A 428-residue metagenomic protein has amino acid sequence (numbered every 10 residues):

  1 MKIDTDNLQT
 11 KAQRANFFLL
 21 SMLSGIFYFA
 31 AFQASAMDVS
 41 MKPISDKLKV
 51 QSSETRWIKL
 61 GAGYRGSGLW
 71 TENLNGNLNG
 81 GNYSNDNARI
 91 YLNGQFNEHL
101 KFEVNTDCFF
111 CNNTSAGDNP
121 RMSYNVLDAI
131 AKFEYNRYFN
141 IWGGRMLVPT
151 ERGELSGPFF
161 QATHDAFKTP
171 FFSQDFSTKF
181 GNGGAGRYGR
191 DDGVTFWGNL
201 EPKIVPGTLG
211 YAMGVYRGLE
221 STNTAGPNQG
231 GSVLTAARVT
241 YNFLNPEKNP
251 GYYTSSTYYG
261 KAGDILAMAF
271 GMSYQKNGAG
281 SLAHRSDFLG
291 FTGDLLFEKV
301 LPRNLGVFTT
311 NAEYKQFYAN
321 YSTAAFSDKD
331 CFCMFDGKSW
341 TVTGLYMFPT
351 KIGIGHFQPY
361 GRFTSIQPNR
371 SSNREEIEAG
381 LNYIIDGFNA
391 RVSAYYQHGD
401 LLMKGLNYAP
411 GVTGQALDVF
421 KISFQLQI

Functional and structural regions predicted by a protein language model:
K2-D4, L8, F17, L23-R65 (+1 more regions): N-terminal periplasmic/intermembrane-space "pro-region" immediately following the signal or transit peptide
K2-D6, Y383, G387-A390: Membrane-interface anchoring segments and C-terminal beta-barrel signals
D46-T71, L78-S221, Q229-A236, T240-E247 (+5 more regions): Outer membrane beta-barrel
S53-T55, G230, T240-P368, I377 (+4 more regions): Detector for outer-membrane/organellar transmembrane beta-barrel domains, recognizing the amphipathic beta-strand
E72-N75, Q174-F180, K276-G280, A325-D328 (+2 more regions): Extracytoplasmic loops and strand-loop junctions of Gram-negative outer membrane beta-barrel proteins
G76-L78, T114-N119, T169-P170, N320-F335 (+1 more regions): Solvent-exposed loop segments that connect transmembrane elements
P227, F388-I422, Q427: Predominantly the C-terminal beta-signal and adjacent terminal strand-loop region of outer-membrane beta-barrel
